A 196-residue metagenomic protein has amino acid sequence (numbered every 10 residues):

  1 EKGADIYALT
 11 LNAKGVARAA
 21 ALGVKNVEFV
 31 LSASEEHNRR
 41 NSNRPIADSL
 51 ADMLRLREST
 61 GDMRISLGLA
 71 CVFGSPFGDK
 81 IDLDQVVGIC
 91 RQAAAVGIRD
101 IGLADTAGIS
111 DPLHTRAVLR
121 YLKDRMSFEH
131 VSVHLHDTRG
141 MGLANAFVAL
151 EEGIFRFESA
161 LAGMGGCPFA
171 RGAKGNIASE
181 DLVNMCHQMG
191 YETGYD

Functional and structural regions predicted by a protein language model:
E1-D196: Catalytic cores and adjacent flexible loops of soluble metabolic enzymes that perform enolate/carbanion chemistry on
